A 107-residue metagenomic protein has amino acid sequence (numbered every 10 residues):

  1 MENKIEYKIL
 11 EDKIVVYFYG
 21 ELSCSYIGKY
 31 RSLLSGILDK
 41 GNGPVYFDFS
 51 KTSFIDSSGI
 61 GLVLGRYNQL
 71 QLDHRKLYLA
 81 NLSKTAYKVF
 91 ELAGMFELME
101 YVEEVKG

Functional and structural regions predicted by a protein language model:
M1-Y17: Short beta-strand/loop segment at the start of cytosolic alpha/beta domains
E6-I9, K40, G107: Inter-domain helical "communication" segments and dimerization helices that couple sensory or membrane-embedded modules
I14, K106-G107: A short acidic, often aromatic-flanked loop/helix-cap motif at beta-alpha or helix-coil junctions that lines enzyme
L22-L98: Amphipathic alpha-helical interaction surfaces in cytosolic regulatory modules
E100-E104: Short acidic-hydrophobic, aromatic-tinged amphipathic segments that line or gate anion-handling sites
